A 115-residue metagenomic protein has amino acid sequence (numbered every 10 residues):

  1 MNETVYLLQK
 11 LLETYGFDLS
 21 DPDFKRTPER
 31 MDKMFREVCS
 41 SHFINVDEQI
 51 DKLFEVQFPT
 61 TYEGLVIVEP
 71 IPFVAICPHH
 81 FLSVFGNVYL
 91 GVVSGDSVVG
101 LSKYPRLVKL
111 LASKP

Functional and structural regions predicted by a protein language model:
M1-N87: Active-site loop/lid in soluble adenylation, ligation, and acyl-transfer enzymes
I76-P115: Histidine-centered catalytic/metal-coordination loop motif
